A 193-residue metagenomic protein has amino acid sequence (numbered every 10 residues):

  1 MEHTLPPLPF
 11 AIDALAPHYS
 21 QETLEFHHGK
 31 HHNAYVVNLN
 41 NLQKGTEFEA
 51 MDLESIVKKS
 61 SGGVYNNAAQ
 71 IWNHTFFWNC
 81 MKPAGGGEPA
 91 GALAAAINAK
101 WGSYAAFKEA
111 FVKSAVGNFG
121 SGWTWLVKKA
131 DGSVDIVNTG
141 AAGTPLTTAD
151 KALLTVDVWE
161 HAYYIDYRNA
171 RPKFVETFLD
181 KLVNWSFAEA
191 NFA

Functional and structural regions predicted by a protein language model:
M1-A193: Feature for soluble, non-membrane regions of globular proteins
